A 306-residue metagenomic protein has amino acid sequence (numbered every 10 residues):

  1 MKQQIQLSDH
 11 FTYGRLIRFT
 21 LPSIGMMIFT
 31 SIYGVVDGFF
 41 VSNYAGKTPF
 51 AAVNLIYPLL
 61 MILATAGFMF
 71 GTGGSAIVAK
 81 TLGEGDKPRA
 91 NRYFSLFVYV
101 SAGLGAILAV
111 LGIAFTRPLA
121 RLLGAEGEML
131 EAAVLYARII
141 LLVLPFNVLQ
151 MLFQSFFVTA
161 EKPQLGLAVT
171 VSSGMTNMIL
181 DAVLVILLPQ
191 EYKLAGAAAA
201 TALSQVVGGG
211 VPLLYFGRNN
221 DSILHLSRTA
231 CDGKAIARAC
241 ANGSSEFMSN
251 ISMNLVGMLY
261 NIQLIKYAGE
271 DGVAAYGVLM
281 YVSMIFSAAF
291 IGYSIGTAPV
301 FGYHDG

Functional and structural regions predicted by a protein language model:
M1-T20, V78-P145, P189-S244, F286 (+1 more regions): Short alpha-helical transmembrane segments in multi-pass integral membrane proteins
G14-S75, S244-I265: Signature of the first transmembrane helix
G25, D37-V41, V53, V78 (+16 more regions): Hydrophobic/aromatic residues within transmembrane alpha-helices of membrane transport systems, especially the TMDs
I32-F50, A120-G127, V183-Y192, F247 (+2 more regions): Helix-terminus/linker motif at the lipid-water interface of multi-pass membrane proteins
I32-V35, F39, A66, A106-R117 (+8 more regions): Membrane-embedded alpha-helical segments of multi-pass transporters/permeases
F50-V110, Q150-G166, Y276-G306: Small-residue-rich hydrophobic transmembrane alpha-helices
Y57-L60, L104, S172-N177, A200-G208 (+1 more regions): Transmembrane alpha-helical core residues of multi-pass small-molecule transporters, especially secondary transporters
G71, I140-V158, G166-G174, A197-L213 (+2 more regions): Short runs within selected transmembrane alpha-helices of multi-pass transporters and secretion channels
